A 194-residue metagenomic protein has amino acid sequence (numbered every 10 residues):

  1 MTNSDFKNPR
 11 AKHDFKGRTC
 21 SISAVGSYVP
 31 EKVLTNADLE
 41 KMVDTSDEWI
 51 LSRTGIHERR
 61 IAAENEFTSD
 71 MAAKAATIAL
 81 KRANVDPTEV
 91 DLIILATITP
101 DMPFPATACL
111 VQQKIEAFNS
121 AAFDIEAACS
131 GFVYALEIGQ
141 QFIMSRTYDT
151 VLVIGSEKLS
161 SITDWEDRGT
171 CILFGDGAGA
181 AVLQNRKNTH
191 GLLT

Functional and structural regions predicted by a protein language model:
T2-D14, K81-T88, P100-T194: Acyl-thioester C-C bond-transforming condensing/cleaving domain
T2-E64, D167-T194: Condensing-enzyme catalytic core mediating Claisen C-C bond formation in acyl metabolism
K32-A37, A79, P105-A106: Short, glycine/acidic-enriched capping/hinge loops at junctions between secondary-structure elements
D38-T45, D70, T99-C109: A structural motif shared across PLP-dependent enzymes of the aminotransferase-like
T45-S46, T68-A83, T107: Short, well-ordered amphipathic alpha-helical segments that serve as non-catalytic structural scaffolds within diverse
A63-F67, I125-A127: Short beta->alpha junction loops
D91-I98: Short glycine-rich or small-residue beta-strand-to-loop segments that form or flank ligand, phosphate, metal/Fe-S
